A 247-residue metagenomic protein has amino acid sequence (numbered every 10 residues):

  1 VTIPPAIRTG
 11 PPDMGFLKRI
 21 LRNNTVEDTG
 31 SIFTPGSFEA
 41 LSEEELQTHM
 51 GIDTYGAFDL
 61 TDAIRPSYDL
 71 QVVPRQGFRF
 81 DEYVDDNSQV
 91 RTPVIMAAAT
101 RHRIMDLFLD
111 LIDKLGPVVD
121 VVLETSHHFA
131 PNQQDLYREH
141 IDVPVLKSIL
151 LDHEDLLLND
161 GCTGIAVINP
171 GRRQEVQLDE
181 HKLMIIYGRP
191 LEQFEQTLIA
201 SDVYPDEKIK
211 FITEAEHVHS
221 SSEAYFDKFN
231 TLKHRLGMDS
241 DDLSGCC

Functional and structural regions predicted by a protein language model:
V1-D13: Short, Lys/Arg-enriched N-terminal segments with co-localized hydrophobic residues within the first ~10-30 amino acids
D13-L183, Y187-C247: Structured alpha/beta or helical-core interaction and ligand-binding surfaces enriched in interleaved
